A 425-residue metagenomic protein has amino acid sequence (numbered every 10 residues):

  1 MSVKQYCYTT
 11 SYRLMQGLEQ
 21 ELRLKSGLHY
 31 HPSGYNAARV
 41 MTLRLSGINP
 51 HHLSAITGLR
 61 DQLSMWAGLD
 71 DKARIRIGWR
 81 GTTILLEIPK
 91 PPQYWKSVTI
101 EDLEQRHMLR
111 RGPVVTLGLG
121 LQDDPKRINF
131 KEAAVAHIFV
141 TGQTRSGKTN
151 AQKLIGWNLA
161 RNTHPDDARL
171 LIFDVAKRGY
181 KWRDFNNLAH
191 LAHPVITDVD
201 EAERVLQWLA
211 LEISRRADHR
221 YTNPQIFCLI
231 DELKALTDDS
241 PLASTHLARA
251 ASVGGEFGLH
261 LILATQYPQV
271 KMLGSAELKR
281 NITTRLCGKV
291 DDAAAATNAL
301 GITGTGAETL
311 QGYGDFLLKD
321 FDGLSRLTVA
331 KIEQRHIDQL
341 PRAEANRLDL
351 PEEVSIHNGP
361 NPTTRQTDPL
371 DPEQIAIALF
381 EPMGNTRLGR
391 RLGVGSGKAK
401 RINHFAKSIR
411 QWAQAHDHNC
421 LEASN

Functional and structural regions predicted by a protein language model:
M1, E19, D124, S244-T245 (+2 more regions): Conserved P-loop NTPase motor module
S2-Q5, G17-L45, N49-A55, Q62-L69 (+6 more regions): P-loop NTPase catalytic phosphate-binding loop
C7-S11, M15-K25, G34-A37, P50-W66 (+8 more regions): Proline-rich, low-complexity intrinsically disordered regions
S11, A67-D71, K153, A160-T163 (+3 more regions): Solvent-exposed, well-ordered amphipathic alpha-helical segments that flank/support binding or catalytic loops
P91, H260, V394-G395: A general, composition-driven signal for non-globular sequence regions
